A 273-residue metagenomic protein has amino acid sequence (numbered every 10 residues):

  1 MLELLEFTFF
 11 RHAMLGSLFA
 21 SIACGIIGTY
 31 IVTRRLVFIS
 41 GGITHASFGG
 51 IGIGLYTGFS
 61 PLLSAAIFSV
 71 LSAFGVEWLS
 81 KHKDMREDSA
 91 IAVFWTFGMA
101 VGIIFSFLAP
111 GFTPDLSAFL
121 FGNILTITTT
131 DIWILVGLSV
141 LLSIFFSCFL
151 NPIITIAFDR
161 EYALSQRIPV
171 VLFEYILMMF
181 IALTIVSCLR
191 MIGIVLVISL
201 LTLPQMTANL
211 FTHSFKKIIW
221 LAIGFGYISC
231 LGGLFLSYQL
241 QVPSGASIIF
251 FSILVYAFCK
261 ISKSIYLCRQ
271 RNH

Functional and structural regions predicted by a protein language model:
M1-I22: Membrane-interfacial amphipathic/re-entrant helices at transmembrane-helix boundaries
F7-H12, K83, I91-N151: Transmembrane helix-bundle core of multi-pass membrane transporters and related energy-transducing complexes
M14-F19, L62-I67, A92-V93, I132-G137 (+3 more regions): Hydrophobic alpha-helical transmembrane segments
G16-G25, A46, G50, G54 (+16 more regions): Alpha-helical transmembrane segments in multi-pass membrane proteins
T29-F112, A208-W220, S237-L240, S264-I265: Short loop segments and helix-boundary regions at transmembrane helix junctions of multi-pass inner-membrane proteins
D131-L203: Helix-loop-helix "hairpin" substructures at the membrane interface of multi-pass membrane proteins
M191, V195-A246: Transmembrane alpha-helical segments in multi-pass inner-membrane proteins
V242-I249, I253-H273: Cytosolic-side transmembrane-helix boundaries in multi-pass membrane proteins
